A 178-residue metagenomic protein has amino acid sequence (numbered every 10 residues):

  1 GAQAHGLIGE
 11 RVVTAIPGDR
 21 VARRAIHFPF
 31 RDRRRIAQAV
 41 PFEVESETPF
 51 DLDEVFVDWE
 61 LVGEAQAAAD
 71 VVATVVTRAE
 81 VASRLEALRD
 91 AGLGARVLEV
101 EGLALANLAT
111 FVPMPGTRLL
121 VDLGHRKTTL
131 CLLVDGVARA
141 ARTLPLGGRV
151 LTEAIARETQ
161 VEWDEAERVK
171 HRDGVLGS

Functional and structural regions predicted by a protein language model:
G1, V12-P17, A109-A140, L144-V150 (+1 more regions): Gly/Thr-rich phosphate-binding beta-strand-loop-beta motif of the actin/hexokinase/Hsp70
G1-A2, I36, A68, S178: N-terminal phosphate-binding loop and adjacent alpha-helix
G1-A4, E43, A87, I155: Amphipathic alpha-helical regulatory segments at dimerization interfaces that relay allosteric signals between sensory
G1-R11, V161: Phosphate/pyrophosphate-binding loops at sites that engage ATP/ADP/AMP, CoA/4′-phosphopantetheine, polyphosphate
G6-I8, A65, D122: Solvent-exposed loop and beta-edge segments used for protein-protein assembly and interaction
R11-P113: Active-site neighborhood for divalent-cation/phosphate handling
D58-E64, A166-R168, G177: A general structural signal for short secondary-structure boundary/capping elements
A79-L105, V137-L176: Glycine-rich phosphate-binding loop plus the immediately following alpha-helix
